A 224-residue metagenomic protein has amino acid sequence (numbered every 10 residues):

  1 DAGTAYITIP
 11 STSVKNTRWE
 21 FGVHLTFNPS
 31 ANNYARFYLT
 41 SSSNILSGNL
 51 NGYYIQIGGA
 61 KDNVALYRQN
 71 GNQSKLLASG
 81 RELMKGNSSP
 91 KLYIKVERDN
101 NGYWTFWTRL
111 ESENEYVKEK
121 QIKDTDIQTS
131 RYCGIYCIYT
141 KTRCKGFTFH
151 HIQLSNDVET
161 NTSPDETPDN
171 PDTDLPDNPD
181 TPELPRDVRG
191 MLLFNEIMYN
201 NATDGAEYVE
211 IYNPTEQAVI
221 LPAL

Functional and structural regions predicted by a protein language model:
D1-E183: Extracellular glycan-recognition regions
P182-L224: A structural motif detector for short, solvent-exposed N-terminal "entry" segments of globular domains
